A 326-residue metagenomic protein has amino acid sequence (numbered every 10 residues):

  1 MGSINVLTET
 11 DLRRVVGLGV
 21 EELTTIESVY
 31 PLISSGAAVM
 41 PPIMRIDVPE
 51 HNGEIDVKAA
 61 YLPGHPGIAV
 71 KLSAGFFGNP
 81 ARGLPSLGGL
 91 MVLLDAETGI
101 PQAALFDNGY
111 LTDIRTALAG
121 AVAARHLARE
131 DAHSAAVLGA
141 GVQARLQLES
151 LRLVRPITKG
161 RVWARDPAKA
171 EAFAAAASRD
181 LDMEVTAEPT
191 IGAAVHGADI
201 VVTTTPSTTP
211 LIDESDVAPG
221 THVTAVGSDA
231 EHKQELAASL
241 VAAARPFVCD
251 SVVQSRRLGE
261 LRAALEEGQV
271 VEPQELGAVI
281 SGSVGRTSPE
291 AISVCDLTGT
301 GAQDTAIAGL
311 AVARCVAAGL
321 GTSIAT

Functional and structural regions predicted by a protein language model:
M1-T112, A128, A302-T305, T326: N-terminal ligand-binding/catalytic initiation module
L127-S134, P156, A218-P219: Short helix-loop-beta connector
G139-G141: Glycine-rich Rossmann-fold phosphate-binding loop(s) that bind the pyrophosphate of adenine dinucleotide cofactors
A144-R145: N-terminal Rossmann-fold NAD(P) dinucleotide-binding loop
L153-D180: NAD(P)-binding Rossmann-fold cofactor-contacting core
A193, I200, S207-H222, E235-A238: Rossmann-fold NAD(P) dinucleotide-binding segment
V217-P219, V226-V284: Rossmann-fold NAD(P)-binding glycine/threonine-rich loop
I307-T326: Phosphate-binding loop/pocket of nucleotide- and phosphate-handling active sites
